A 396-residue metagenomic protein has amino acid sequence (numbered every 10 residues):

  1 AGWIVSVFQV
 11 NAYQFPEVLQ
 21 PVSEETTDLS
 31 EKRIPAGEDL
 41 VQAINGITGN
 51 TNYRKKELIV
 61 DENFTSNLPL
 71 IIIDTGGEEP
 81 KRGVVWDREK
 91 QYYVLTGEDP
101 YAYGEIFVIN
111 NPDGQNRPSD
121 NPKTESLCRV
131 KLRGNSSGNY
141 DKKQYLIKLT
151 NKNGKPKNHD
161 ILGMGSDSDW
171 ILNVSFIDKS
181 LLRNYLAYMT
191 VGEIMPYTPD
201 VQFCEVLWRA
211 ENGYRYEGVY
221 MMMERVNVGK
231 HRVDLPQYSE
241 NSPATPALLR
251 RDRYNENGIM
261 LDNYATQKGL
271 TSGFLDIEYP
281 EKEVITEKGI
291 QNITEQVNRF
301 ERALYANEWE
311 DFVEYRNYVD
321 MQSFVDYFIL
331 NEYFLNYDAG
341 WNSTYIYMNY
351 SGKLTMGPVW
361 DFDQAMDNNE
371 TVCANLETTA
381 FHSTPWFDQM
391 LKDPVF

Functional and structural regions predicted by a protein language model:
A1-F396: Phosphate/dinucleotide-binding and metal-coordinating scaffold of catalytic cores in nucleotide-dependent enzymes
